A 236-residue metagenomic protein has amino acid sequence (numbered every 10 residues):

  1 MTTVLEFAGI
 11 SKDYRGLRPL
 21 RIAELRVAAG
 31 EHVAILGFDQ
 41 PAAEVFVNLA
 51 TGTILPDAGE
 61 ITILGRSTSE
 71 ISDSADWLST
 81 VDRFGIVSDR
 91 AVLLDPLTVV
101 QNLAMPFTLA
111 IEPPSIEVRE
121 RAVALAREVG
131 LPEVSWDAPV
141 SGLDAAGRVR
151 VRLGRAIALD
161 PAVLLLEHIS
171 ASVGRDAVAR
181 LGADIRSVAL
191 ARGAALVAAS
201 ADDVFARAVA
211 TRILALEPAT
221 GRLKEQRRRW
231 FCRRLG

Functional and structural regions predicted by a protein language model:
T51: Helix-to-loop junction immediately C-terminal to a conserved catalytic motif
G59-E70: Conserved ABC transporter NBD signature motif
T68-G85, L109: ABC ATPase NBD coupling module
R90, P96-L109, R121: Q-loop/switch helix immediately C-terminal to the Walker
E117-S135: Conserved ABC ATPase "signature" region
P139-A145: Conserved ABC ATPase signature
L153: Hydrophobic anchor residue at the start of the ABC signature
